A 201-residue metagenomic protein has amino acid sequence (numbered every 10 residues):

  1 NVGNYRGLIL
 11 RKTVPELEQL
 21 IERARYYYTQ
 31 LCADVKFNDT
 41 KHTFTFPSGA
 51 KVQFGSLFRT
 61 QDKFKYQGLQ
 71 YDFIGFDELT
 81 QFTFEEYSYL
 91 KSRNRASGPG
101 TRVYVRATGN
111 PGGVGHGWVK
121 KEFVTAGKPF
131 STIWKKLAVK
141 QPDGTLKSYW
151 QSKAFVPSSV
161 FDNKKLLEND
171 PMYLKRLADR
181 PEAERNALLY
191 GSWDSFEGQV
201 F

Functional and structural regions predicted by a protein language model:
V2-R6, T29-L31: Post-Walker A helix-loop "phosphate-sensing" segment adjacent to the P-loop in P-loop NTPases
Y5-L17: Conserved RecA-like ASCE P-loop NTPase motor core of nucleic-acid helicases/translocases
P15-D72, W193-F196: Inter-Walker segment of RecA-like/P-loop motor cores
L20-Y27, E85-R93, W118, E122 (+2 more regions): Alpha-helical scaffold elements adjacent to nucleotide-binding pockets in ATP/GTP-utilizing enzyme cores
F73-I74, R106: Hydrophobic "anchor" residues on beta-strands that sit immediately upstream of conserved functional sites
D77-E78: Walker B catalytic acidic pair
Q81-N163: ASCE P-loop NTPase helicase motor core
D162-F201: ATPase catalytic-site recognition across NTP-hydrolyzing enzymes
